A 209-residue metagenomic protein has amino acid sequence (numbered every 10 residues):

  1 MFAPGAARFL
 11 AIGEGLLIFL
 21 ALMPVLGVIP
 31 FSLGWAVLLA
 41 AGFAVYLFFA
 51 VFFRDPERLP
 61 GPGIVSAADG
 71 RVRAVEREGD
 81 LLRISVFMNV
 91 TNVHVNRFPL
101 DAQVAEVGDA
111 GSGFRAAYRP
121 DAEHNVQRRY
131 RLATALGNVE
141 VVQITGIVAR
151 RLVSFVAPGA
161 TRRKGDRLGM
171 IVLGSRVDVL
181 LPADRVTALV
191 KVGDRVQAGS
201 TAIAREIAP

Functional and structural regions predicted by a protein language model:
M1-P209: Contiguous, well-folded functional domains in the mature portion of proteins
